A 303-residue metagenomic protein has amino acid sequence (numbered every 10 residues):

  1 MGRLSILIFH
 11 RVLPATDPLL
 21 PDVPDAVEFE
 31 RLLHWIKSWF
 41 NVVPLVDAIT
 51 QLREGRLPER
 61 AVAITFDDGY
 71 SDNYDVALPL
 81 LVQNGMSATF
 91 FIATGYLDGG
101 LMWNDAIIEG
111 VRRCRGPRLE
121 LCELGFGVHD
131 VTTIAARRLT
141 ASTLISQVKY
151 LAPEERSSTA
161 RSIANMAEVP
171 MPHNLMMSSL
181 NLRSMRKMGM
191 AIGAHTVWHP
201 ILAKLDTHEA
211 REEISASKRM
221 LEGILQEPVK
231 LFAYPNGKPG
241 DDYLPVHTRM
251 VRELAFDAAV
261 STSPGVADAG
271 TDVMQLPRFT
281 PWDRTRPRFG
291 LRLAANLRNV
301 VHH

Functional and structural regions predicted by a protein language model:
M1-T65, D72-Y74, W103-L121, I134 (+2 more regions): C-terminal active-site subregion of NodB/CE4 polysaccharide deacetylases
L7, L57-P58, Y70, L78-F91 (+5 more regions): CE4/NodB-like, metal-dependent polysaccharide N-deacetylase domain that modifies extracellular/periplasmic N-acetylated
L13-P14, L97, A194-I201: Conserved radical SAM core fold
P44-L45, G127, S178, I201: Short, solvent-exposed coil/turn linker segments
F91-I92, M102, P172, V197 (+1 more regions): Residue-level signal for pocket-adjacent positions within structured domains
T94-D98, P264-G265: Short beta-alpha junction loops
G100-M188: Extended, charge-rich helix/loop segments that form flexible, surface "patches" used to engage negatively charged
L175, A203-K204: Active-site-adjacent beta-strand anchor residues
